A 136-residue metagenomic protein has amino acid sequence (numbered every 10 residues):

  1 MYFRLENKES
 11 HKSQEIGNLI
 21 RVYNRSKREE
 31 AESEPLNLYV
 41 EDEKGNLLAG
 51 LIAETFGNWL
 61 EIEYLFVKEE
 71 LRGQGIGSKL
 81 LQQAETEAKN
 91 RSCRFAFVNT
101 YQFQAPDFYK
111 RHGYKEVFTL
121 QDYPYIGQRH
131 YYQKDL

Functional and structural regions predicted by a protein language model:
F3-E63, K68, F103, D122 (+1 more regions): Acetyl-CoA-dependent GNAT
I16, Y109, Y114: Conserved active-site tyrosine of GNAT-family acetyltransferases
E63, L71-R72, F108: Acidic/histidine-enriched, beta-strand-rich ligand/metal-binding domains
G73-T86, R111: Conserved acetyl-CoA-binding loop-helix of GNAT-fold acetyltransferases
L80, Q104-A105: Conserved short alpha-helix immediately C-terminal to the canonical SAM/SAH-binding motif I of Rossmann-like
A88-Q102: Conserved GNAT acetyl-CoA-binding A-motif
F97-N99, K115-Y131: Conserved catalytic-core motifs of GNAT/GCN5-like acyltransferases
